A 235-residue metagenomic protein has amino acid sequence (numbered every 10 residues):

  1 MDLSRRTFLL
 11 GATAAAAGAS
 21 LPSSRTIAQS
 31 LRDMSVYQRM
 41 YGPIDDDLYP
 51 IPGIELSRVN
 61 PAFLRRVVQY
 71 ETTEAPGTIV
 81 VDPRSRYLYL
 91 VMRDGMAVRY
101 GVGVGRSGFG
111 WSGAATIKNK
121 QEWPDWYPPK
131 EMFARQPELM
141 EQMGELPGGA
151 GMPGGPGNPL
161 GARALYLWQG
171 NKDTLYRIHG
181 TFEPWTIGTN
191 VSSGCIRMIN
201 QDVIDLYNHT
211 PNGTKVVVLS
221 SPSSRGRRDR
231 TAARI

Functional and structural regions predicted by a protein language model:
D2-I235: N-terminal pre-domains immediately preceding structured catalytic cores
